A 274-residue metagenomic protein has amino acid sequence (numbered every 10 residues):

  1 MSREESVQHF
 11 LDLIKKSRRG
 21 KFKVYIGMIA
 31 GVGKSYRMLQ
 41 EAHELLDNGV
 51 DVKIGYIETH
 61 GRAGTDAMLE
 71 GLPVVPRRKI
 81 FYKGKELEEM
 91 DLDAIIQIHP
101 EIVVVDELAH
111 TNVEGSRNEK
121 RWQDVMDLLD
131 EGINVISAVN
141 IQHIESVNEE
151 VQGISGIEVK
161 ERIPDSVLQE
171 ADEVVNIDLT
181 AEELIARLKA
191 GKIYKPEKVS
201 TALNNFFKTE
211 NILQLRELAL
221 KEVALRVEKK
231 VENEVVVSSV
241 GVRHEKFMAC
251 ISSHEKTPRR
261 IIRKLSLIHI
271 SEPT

Functional and structural regions predicted by a protein language model:
E5-R18: Pre-Walker A adenine-sensing motif
R19-M90, Q97: Conserved P-loop
I26-S35, V113-S116, G241-I262: Short, glycine-rich nucleotide/cofactor-binding loops
H99-I102, E131-I136: Loop/turn-to-beta-strand initiation segments
E107-R121, V147-E149: Conserved ATPase-coupling elements of RecA-like P-loop NTPase cores
S137-S200, N205: Internal gly/pro-rich beta-alpha loop/helix module that stabilizes soluble enzyme cofactors or their anionic handles
V199-K246: Long, charged amphipathic helices and adjacent flexible linkers at domain junctions
L265-T274: Residue-level detector of conserved catalytic or cofactor/ligand-binding positions in enzyme active sites
